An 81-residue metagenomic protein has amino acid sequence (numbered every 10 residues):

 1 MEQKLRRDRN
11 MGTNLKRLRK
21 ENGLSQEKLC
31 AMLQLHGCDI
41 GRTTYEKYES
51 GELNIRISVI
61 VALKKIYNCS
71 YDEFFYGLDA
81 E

Functional and structural regions predicted by a protein language model:
M1-N22: A short, Lys/Arg-rich alpha-helix, primarily the initiator
L15, L29-C30, Y45-Y48, F74: Conserved hydrophobic/aromatic packing and binding residues within compact polymer-binding modules
L15, Q26, I57-I60: Helix-turn-helix DNA-binding elements, focusing on the entry/boundary residues of the two helices that contact DNA
R19, C30, Q34, K64: The alpha-helix within a helix-turn-helix
Q34-L53: Recognition helix of helix-turn-helix/homeodomain-like DNA-binding domains that insert into the DNA major groove
R56-E73: DNA major-groove recognition helix of helix-turn-helix/homeodomain DNA-binding modules
E73-E81: Short amphipathic recognition helices of helix-turn-helix/homeodomain-type DNA-binding modules
